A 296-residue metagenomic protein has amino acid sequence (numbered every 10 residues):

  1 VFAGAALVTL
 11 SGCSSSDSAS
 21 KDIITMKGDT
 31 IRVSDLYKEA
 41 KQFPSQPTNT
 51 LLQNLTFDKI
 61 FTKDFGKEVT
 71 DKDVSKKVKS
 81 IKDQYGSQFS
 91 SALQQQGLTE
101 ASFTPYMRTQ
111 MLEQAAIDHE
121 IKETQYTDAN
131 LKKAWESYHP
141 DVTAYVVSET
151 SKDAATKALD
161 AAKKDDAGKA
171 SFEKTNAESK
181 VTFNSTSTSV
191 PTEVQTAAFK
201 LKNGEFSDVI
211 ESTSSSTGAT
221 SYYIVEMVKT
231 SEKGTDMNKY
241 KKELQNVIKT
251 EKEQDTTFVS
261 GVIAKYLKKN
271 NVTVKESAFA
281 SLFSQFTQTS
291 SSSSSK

Functional and structural regions predicted by a protein language model:
V1-Q53, T150-S151, K164, S189-E193 (+4 more regions): Short, low-structural-confidence N-terminal segments
S14-P105: N-terminal targeting/tethering segments
S18-K21, Y126, P140-A144, T220-Y222: Extracytoplasmic
Q42-T56, E68-K72, D83, A101-M111 (+8 more regions): Soluble non-cytosolic domains of exported or imported proteins
A115-A144: Acidic/polar surface patches and capping/hinge elements
A158-K200, N238-K239: Peptidyl-prolyl cis-trans isomerase
V225-K241: C-terminal soluble interaction/assembly domains
